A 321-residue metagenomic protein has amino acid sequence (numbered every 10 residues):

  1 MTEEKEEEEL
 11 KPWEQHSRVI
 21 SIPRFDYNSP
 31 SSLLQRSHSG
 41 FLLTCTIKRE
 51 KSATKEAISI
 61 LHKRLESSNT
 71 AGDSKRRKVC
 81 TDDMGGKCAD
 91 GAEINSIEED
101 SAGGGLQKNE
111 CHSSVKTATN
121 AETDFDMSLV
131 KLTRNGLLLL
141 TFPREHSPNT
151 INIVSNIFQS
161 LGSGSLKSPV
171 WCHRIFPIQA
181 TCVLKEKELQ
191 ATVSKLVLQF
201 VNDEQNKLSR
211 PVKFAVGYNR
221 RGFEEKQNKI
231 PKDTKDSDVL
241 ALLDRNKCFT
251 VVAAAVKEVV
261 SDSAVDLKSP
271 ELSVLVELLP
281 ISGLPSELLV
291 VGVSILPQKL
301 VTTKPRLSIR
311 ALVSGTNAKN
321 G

Functional and structural regions predicted by a protein language model:
M1-G321: SAM-dependent transferase fold signal centered on methyltransferase-like domains, encompassing both Class I
